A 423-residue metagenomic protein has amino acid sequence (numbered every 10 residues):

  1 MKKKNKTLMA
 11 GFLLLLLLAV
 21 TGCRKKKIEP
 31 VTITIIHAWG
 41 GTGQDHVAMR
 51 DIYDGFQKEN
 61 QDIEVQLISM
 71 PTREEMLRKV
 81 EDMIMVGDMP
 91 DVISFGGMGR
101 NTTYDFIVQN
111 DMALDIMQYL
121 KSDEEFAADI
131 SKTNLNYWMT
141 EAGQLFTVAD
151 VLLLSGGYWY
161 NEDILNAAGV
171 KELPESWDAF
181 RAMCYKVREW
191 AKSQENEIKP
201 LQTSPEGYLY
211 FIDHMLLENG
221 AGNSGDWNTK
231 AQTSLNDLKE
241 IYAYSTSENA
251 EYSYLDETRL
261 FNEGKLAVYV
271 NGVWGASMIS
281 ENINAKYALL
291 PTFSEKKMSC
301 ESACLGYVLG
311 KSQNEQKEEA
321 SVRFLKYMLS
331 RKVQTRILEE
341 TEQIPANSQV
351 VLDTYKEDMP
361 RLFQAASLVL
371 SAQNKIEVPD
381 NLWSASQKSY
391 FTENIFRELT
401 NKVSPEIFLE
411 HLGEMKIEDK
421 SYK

Functional and structural regions predicted by a protein language model:
L17, C23-I107, E124-A127, E172 (+5 more regions): Conserved N-terminal structural module of periplasmic/extracytoplasmic solute-binding proteins
D54, E59, E64-Q66, V86 (+3 more regions): Extracytoplasmic/periplasmic substrate-recognition and gating elements
M70-K79, W177-A179, N249-N262: Short helix-initiation/N-cap motifs at beta->coil->alpha
D91-S94, A267-N271: Paired acidic/hydrophobic, glycine-rich loop segments that form the ligand-binding mouth/hinge of periplasmic-binding
G97-S155, K286-L290, L370: Hinge/lid segment of periplasmic solute-binding proteins
T133, A288, L338-R397, S421-K423: Long, aromatic- and glycine/proline-rich binding clefts that accommodate carbohydrate-like moieties
Y137-Y158, R181-G225: Extracytoplasmic/periplasmic solute-binding protein
M183-R188, S224-Y252: Glycine-centered hinge/linker elements that transmit conformational signals in sensory and ligand-binding systems
